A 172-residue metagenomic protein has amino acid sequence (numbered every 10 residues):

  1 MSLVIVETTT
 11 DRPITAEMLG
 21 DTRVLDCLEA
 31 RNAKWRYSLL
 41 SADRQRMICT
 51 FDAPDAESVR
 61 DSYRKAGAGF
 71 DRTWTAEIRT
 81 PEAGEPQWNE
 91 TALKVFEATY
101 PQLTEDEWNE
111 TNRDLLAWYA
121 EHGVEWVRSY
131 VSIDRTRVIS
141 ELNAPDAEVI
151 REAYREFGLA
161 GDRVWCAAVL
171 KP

Functional and structural regions predicted by a protein language model:
M1-A30, K34-R36, L40-Q45, P54-R64 (+5 more regions): Short S/T/G/P-rich N-terminal loop/turn motif that feeds into the first structured element of a domain
T50-D52, E141-N143: Short hydrophobic/aromatic beta-strand micro-patches that form the beta-sheet surface supporting nucleotide- or nucleic
T75, L159-D162: Short, mixed-charge low-complexity intrinsically disordered segments
